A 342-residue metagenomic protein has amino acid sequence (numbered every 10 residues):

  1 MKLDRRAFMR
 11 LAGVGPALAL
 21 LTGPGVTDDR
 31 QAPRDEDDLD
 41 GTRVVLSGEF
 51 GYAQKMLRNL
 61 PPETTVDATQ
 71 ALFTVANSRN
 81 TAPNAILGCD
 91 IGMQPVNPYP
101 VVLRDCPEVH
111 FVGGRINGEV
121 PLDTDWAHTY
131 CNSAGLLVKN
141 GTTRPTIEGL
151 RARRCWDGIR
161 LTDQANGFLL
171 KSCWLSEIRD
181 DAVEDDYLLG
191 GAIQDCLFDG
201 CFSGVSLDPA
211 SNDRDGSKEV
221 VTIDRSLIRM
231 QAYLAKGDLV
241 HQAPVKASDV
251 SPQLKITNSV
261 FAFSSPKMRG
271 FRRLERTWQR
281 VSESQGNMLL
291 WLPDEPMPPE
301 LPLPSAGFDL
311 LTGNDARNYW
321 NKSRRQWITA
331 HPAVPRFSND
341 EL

Functional and structural regions predicted by a protein language model:
M1-P16: N-terminal secretory signal peptides and thylakoid transit peptides that target proteins across membranes
K2-L3, T22-T42: C-terminal segment of N-terminal export signals and the immediately downstream linker at the start of the mature
R5-F8, P24, E108, R144: Broad hydrophobic/π-residue packing in well-ordered secondary structure
G15-G23: Hydrophobic h-region of N-terminal signal peptides that target proteins for export in Gram-negative bacteria
P33-L342: Extracellular beta-rich repeat passengers
